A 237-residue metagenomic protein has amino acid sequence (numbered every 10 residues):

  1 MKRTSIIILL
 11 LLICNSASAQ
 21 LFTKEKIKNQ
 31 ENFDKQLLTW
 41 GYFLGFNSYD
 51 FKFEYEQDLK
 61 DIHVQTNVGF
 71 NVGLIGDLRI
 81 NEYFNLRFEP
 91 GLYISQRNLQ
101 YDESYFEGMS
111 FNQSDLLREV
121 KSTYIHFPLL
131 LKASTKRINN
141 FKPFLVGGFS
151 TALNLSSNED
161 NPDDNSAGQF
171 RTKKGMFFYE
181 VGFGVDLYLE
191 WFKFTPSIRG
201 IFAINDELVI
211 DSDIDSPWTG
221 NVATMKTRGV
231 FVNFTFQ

Functional and structural regions predicted by a protein language model:
M1-D34: Cleavable N-terminal export/targeting peptides
E25, N29-Q30, D34-L38, F46-K52 (+2 more regions): Gram-negative (and chloroplast) outer-membrane scaffold detector with strong preference for beta-barrel transmembrane
I27-K28, D58-H63, N112-R118, N165-R171 (+1 more regions): Extracellular loop and loop/strand-boundary signature of outer-membrane beta-barrel proteins
Q36-L38, T66-F70, K121-F127, F141 (+2 more regions): Residues that define the transmembrane beta-barrel architecture of outer-membrane proteins
N47-N71, I75, K174: Surface-exposed strand-loop-strand hairpins of Gram-negative outer-membrane beta-barrel proteins
K52-D58, L99-Y105, S156-D164, E207-D215: Outer-membrane beta-barrel translocator domains and adjoining extracellular loop/strand segments of Gram-negative
L189-Q237: Predominantly the C-terminal beta-signal and adjacent terminal strand-loop region of outer-membrane beta-barrel
